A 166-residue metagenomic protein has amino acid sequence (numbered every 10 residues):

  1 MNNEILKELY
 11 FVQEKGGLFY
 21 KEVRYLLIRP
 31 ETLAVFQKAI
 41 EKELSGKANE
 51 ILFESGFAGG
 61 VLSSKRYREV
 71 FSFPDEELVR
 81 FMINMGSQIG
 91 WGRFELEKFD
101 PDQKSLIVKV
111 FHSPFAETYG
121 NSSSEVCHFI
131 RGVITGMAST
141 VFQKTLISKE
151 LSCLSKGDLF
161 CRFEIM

Functional and structural regions predicted by a protein language model:
M1-I107, H112-H128, I147, S152-M166: N-terminal accessory segment detector
H128-K144: Active-site helix/loop of acyl-thioester processing domains in fatty-acid/polyketide metabolism, spanning hotdog-fold
